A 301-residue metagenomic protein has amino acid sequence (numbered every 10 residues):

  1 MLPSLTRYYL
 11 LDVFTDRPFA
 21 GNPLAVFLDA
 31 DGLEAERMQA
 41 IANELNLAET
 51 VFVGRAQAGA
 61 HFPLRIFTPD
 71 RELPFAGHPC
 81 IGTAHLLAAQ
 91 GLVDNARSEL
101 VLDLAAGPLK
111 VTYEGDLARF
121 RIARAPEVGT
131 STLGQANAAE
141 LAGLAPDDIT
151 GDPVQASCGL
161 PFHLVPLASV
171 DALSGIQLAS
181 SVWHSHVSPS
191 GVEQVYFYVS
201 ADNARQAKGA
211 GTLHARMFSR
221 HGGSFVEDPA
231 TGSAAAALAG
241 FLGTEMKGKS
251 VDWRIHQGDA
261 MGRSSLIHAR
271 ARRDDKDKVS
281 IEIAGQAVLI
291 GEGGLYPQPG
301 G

Functional and structural regions predicted by a protein language model:
M1-F75, I81-G301: Active-site proximal loop and beta-alpha junction motif in alpha/beta enzyme cores
